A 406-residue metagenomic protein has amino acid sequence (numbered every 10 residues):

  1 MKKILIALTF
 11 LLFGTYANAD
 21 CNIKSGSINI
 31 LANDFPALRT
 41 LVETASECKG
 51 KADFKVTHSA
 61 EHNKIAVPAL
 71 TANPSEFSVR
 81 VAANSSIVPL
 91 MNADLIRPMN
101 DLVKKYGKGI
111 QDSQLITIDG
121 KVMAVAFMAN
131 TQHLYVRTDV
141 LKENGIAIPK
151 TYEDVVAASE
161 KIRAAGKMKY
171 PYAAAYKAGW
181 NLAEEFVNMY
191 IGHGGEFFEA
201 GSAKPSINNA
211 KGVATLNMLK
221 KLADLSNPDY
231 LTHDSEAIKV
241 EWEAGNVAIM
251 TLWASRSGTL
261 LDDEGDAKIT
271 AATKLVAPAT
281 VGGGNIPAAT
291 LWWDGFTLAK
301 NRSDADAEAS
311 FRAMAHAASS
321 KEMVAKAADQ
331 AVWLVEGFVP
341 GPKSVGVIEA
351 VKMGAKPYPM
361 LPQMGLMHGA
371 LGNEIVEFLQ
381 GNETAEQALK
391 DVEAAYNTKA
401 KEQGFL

Functional and structural regions predicted by a protein language model:
K3-L8, N18-S86, L231, A267-T270 (+3 more regions): Conserved N-terminal structural module of periplasmic/extracytoplasmic solute-binding proteins
N22-K24, K142, V324, M353-L406: Conserved C-terminal helix/tail region of periplasmic/extracytoplasmic solute-binding proteins
V67-P68, S75-S78, Y106-L141, Y170 (+2 more regions): A structural signal for short loop-to-beta-strand junctions that line the ligand-binding cleft of periplasmic/secreted
N84-T131, A147, V156, E185 (+1 more regions): Hinge/lid segment of periplasmic solute-binding proteins
R97-I110, P171-K177, H193-A214, D263-T273 (+2 more regions): Short, solvent-exposed loop/beta-turn-alpha elements that line the ligand-binding surface or hinge of extracytoplasmic
M123, Q132, V156-K204, V247: Extracytoplasmic/periplasmic solute-binding protein
S159, G201-L231: Glycine-centered hinge/linker elements that transmit conformational signals in sensory and ligand-binding systems
S255-T270, V281-N373, Q403-F405: C-terminal lobe and pocket-closing loops of periplasmic/extracytoplasmic Venus-flytrap solute-binding proteins
